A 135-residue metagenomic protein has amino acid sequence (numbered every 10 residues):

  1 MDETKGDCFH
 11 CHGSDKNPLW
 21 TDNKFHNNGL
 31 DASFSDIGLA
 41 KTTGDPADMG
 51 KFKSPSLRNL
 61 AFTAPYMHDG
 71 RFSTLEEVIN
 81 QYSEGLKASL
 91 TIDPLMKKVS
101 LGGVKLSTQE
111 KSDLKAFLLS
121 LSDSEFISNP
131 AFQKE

Functional and structural regions predicted by a protein language model:
M1-Q81, L86-T91, P130-E135: Short glycine/threonine-rich turn/loop motifs
D7-C11, G50, K97-S100, V104-S107: Glycine-rich, flexible loop segments associated with nucleotide phosphate handling
K24, S35, L101-G102, T108-E135: Flexible coil segments in periplasmic/lumen-exposed cytochrome c-class electron-transfer proteins
S54, L60, K98-V99, K111: Residue-level signal for cytosolic alpha-helical hairpin/rod architecture
L75, A88-L106, D113: C-terminal soluble interaction/assembly domains
